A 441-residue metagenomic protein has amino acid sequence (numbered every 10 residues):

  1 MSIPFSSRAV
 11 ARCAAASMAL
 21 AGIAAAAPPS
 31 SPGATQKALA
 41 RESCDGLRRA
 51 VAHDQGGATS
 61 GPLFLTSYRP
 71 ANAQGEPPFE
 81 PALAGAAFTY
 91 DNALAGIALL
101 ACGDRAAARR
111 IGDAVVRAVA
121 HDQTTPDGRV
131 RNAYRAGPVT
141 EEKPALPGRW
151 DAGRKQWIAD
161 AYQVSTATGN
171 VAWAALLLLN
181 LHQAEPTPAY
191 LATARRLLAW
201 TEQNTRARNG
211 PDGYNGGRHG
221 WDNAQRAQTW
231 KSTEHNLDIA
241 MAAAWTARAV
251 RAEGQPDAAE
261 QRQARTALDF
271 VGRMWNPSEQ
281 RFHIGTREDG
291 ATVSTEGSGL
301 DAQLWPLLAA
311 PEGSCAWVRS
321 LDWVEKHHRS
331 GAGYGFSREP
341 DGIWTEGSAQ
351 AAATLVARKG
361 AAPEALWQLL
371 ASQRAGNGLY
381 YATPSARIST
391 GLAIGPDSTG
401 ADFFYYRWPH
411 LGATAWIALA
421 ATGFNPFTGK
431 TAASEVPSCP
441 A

Functional and structural regions predicted by a protein language model:
S2-A14: Bacterial N-terminal signal peptides that target proteins for export
R12-G22: Bacterial N-terminal signal peptides
A27-V164, G169, P188-L191, R195-Q225 (+5 more regions): Low-complexity, Ser/Thr/Pro/Gly-enriched N-terminal "stalk/linker" regions
S31-G33, D91-A107, W173-T187, D238-Q255 (+3 more regions): Well-ordered alpha-helical scaffold segments within catalytic/enzyme domains
A106-R110, A189, T193, P256-A259 (+2 more regions): Alpha-helical positions within canonical tetratricopeptide repeat
A227-R281: Loop-centered beta-sheet repeat module
T292-A361: Long, repeat-rich segments with strong aromatic
